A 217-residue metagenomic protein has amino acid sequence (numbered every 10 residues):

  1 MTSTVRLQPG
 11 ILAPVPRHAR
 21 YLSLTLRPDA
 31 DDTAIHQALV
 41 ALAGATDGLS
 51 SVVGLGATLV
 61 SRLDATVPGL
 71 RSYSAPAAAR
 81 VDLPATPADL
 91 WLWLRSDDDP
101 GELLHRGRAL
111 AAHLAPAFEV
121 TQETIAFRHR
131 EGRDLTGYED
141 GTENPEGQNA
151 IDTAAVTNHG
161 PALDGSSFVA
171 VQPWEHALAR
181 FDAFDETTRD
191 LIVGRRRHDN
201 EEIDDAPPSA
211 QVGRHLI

Functional and structural regions predicted by a protein language model:
M1-I217: Long, histidine/aromatic-enriched segments associated with O2/redox biology
